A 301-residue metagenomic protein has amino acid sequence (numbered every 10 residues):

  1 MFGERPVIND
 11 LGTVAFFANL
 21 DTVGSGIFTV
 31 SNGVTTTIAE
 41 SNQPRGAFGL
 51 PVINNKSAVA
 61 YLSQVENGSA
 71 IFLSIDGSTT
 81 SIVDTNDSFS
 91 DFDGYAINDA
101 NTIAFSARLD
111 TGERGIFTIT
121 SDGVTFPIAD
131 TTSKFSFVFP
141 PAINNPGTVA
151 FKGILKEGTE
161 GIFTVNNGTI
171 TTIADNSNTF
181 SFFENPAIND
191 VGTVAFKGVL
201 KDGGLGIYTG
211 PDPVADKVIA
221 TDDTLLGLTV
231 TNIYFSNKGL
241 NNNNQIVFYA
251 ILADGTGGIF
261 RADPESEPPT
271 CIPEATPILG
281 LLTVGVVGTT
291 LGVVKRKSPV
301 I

Functional and structural regions predicted by a protein language model:
M1-C271: Conserved "turn/edge" positions that cap or connect secondary-structure elements within repeat/scaffolded domains
T270, P277, I301: RTX-like calcium-binding, glycine/aspartate-rich low-complexity repeat tracts
P273-G292: A short, hydrophobic C-terminal helix/tail in secreted or cell-surface proteins
T289-I301: C-terminal membrane-anchoring or membrane-association module
